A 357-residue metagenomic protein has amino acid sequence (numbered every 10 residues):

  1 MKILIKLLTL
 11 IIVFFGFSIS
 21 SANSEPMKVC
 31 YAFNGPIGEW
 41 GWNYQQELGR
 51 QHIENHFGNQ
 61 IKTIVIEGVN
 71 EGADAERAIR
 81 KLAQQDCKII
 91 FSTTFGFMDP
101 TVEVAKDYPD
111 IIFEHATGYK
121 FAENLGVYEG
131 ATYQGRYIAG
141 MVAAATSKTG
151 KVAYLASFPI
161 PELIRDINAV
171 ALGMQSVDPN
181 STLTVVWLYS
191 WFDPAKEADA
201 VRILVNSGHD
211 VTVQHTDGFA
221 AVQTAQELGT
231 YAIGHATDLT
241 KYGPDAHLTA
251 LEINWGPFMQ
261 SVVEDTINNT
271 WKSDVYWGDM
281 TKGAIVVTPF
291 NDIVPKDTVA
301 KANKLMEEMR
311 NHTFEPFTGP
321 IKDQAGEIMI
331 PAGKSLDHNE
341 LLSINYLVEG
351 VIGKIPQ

Functional and structural regions predicted by a protein language model:
M1-I3: N-terminal secretory signal peptides that target proteins for export/translocation
K6-S18: Bacterial N-terminal signal peptides
I19-S24: Sec/Tat signal peptide C-region and signal peptidase I cleavage site
E25-Q357: A residue-level marker of the well-folded mature domains of exported/periplasmic proteins
